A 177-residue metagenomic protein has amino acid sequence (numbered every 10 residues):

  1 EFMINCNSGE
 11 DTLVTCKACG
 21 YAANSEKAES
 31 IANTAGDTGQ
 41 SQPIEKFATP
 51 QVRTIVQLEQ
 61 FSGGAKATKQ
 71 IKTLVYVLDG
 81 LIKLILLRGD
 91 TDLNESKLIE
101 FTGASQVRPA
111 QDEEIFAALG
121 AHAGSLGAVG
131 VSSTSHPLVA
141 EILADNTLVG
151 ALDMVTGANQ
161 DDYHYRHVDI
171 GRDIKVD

Functional and structural regions predicted by a protein language model:
E1-D177: Extended, low-hydrophobicity, polar/charged segments
